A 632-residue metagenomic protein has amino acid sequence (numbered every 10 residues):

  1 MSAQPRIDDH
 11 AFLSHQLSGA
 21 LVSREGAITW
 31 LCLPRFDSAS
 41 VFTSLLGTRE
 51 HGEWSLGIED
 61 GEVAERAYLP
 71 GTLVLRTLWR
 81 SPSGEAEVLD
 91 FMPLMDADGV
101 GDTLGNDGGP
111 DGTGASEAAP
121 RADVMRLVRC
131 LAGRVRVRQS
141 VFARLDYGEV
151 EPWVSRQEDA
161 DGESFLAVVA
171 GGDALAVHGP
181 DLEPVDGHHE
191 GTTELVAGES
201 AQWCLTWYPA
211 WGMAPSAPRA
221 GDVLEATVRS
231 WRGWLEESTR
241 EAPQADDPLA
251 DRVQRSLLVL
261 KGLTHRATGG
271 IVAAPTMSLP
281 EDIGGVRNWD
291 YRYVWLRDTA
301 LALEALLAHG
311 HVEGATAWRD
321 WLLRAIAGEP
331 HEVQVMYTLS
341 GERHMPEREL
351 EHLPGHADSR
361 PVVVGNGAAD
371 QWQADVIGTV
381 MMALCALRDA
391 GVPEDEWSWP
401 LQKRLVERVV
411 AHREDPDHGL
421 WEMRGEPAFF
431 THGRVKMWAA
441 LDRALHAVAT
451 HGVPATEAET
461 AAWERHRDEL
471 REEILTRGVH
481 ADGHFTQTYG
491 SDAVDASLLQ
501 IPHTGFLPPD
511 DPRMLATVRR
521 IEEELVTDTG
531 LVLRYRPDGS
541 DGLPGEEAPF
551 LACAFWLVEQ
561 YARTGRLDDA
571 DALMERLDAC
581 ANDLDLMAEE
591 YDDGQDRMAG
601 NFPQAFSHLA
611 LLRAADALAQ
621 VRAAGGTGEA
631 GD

Functional and structural regions predicted by a protein language model:
M1-D632: Acidic, mature catalytic/reactive cores of soluble proteins
